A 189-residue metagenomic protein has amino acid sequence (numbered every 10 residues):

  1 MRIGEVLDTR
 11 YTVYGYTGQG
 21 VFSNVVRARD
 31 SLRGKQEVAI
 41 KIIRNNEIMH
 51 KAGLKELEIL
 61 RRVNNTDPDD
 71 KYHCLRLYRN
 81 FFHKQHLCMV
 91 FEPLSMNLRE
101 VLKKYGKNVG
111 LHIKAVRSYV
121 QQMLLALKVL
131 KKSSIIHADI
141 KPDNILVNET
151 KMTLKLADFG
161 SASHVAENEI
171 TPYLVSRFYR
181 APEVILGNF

Functional and structural regions predicted by a protein language model:
V13-G20, V25: Protein kinase glycine-rich loop
N24-R44: Glycine-rich ATP phosphate-binding loop
D67-R79: Conserved HxN/HPN-centered segment at the entrance to the catalytic loop of eukaryotic protein kinase-like domains
H83-E92, R99: A conserved loop-to-beta-strand element in the N-lobe of protein kinase catalytic cores that borders the ATP-binding
Y119-V120: Activation segment signature within eukaryotic-like protein kinase domains
K131-N148: Catalytic-loop of the protein kinase fold
L146-S176: Activation segment/activation loop of eukaryotic-type protein kinase catalytic domains
V184-F189: Conserved end of the kinase activation segment
